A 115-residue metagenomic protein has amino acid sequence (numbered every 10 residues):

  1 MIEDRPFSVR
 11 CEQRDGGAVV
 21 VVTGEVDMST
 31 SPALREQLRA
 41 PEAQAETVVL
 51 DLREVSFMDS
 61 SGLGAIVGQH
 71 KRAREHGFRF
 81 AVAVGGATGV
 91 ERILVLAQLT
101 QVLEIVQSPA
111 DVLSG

Functional and structural regions predicted by a protein language model:
M1-S56, G68-G115: STAS-like cytosolic regulatory interaction modules
